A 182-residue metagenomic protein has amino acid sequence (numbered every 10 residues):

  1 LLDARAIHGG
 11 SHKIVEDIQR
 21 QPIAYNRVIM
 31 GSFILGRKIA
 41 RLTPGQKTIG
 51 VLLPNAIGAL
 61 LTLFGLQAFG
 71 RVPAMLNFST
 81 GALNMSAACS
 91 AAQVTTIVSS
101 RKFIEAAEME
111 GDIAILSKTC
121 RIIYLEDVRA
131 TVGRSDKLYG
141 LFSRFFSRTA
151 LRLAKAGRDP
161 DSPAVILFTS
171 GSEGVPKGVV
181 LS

Functional and structural regions predicted by a protein language model:
L1-A24, P163-L167: AMP-dependent adenylate-forming
A4-R5, V28, S32, I49 (+3 more regions): Adenylate-forming
G9-G10, I122-F168, V175: Conserved pre-ATP/AMP-binding loop-to-beta segment of ANL
V28-L35, F146-R148, P160, V179-S182: Conserved structural elements of the adenylate-forming
G36-T80: Conserved AMP-binding/adenylate-forming
I49, L66, I97, P163 (+1 more regions): Conserved S/T- and glycine-rich ATP-binding loop of Class I adenylate-forming
A68-L141: Structural core segment of the AMP-binding/adenylate-forming
